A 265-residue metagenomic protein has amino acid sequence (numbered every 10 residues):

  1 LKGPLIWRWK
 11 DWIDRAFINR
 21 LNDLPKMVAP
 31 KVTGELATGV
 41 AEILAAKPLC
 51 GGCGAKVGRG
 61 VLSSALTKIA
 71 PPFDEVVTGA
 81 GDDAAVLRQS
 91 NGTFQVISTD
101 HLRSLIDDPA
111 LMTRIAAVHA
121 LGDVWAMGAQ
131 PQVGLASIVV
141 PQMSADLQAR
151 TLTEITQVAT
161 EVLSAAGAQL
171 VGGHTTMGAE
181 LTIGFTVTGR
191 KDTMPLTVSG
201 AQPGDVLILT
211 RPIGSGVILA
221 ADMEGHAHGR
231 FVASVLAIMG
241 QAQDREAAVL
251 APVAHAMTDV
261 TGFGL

Functional and structural regions predicted by a protein language model:
L1-T38: C-terminal, flexible cofactor-proximal segment of oxidoreductases
A37-L265: Helix-biased detector of long, well-ordered alpha-helical tracts
